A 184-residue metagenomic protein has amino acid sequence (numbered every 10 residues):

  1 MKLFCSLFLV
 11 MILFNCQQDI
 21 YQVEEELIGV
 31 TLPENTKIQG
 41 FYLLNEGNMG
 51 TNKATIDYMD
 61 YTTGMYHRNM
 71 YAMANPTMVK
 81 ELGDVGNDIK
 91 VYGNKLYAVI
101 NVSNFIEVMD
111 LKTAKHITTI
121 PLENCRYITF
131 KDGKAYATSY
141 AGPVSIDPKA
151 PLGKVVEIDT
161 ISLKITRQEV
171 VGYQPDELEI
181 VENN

Functional and structural regions predicted by a protein language model:
M1-L7: Sec-dependent signal peptide recognition, specifically the positively charged N-region followed immediately by
I12-N15: C-terminal motif of bacterial Sec signal peptides marking the signal peptidase cleavage site
Q17-N184: Predominantly soluble domains enriched in secretory-pathway, periplasmic, or organellar proteins
